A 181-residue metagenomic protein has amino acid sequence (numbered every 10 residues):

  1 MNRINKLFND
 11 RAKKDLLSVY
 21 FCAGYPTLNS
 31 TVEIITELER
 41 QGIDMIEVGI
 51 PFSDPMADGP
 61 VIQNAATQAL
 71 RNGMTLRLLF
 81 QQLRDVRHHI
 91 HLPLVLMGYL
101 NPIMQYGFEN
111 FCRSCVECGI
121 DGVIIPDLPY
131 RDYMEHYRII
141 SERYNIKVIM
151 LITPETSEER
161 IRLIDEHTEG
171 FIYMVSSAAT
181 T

Functional and structural regions predicted by a protein language model:
M1-D10, S53-I62, R71-R84, I103-E109 (+3 more regions): Active-site-adjacent beta->alpha loops and helix N-cap segments on the catalytic face of soluble alpha/beta enzymes
I4-Y25, G59-P60, A65, V86-M97: N-terminal small/glycine-rich loop or linker at the start of catalytic domains across soluble metabolic enzymes
R11-D15, Q41-M56: N-terminal glycine-rich anion-binding loops that anchor highly charged ligand groups
L17-T31, V95-G107, I149-T156: Active-site mouth loops of central-metabolism enzymes
S18, D44-E47, I124, M150 (+1 more regions): Conserved beta-strand positions in the central sheet of alpha/beta enzyme cores
V19, L38, I46-G49, C115 (+1 more regions): Conserved, mostly hydrophobic/aromatic
L28-R40, T156-H167: Catalytic cores of alpha/beta
Y144-T181: Histidine/lysine/aspartate-rich catalytic loop segments that bind and position anionic ligands
